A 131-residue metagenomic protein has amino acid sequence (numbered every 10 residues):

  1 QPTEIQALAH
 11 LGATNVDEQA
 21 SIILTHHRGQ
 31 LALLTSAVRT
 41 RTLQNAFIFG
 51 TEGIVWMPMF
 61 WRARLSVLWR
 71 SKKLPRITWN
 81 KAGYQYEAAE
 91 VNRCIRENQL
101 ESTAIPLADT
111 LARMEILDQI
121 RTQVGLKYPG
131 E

Functional and structural regions predicted by a protein language model:
Q1-L31, T35-R41, A108-L111: Rossmann-like dinucleotide-binding domain that binds NAD(P)(H)
D17-Q19, T42, P58-L65: A short, compositionally biased
H27, N92-E131: C-terminal helix-rich "cap/oligomerization" subdomain common to oxidoreductases
H27-L31, E52, R70-K72: Glycine-centered tight beta-turn/hairpin loop motif at sheet-sheet or coil-to-beta transitions
S36-V38, G50-E52, W61: A short beta-strand motif that forms part of the nucleic acid-binding face of small beta-barrel RNA-binding folds
A46, R62-S71: Short polybasic amphipathic segments
M59, T78-A89, I105: Active-site loop of classical SDR/Rossmann-like NAD(P)-dependent oxidoreductases, centered on the catalytic Tyr-X3-Lys
